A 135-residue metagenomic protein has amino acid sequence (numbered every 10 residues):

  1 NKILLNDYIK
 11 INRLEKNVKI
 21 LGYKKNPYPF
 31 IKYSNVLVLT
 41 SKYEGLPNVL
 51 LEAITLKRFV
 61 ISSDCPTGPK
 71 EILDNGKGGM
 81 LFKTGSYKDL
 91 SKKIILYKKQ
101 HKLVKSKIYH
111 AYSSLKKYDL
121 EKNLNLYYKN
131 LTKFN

Functional and structural regions predicted by a protein language model:
L5-G22: Nucleotide-activated donor-binding/catalytic signature segment of Leloir-type glycosyltransferases, i.e., the conserved
Y23, K42: Aromatic "clamp/platform" in nucleotide-sugar-dependent glycosyltransferases that forms part of the donor/acceptor
N35, K57: A short alpha->beta transition loop at the rim of the catalytic pocket in nucleotide-sugar-dependent
E52, C65-G76, M80-L81: Short acidic/histidine- and often glycine-rich active-site loop of Leloir-type glycosyltransferases that engages
F59-S63: Short hydrophobic beta-strand element within catalytic cores of glycosyltransferases and related nucleotide-activated
D74-Y87, L96-H101: Conserved acidic donor-binding segment of nucleotide-sugar-dependent glycosyltransferases
D89, L96, L103-K117, K129: A short, well-ordered alpha-helix in the C-terminal region of glycosyltransferases
L120-N135: C-terminal alpha-helical cap of glycosyltransferases
